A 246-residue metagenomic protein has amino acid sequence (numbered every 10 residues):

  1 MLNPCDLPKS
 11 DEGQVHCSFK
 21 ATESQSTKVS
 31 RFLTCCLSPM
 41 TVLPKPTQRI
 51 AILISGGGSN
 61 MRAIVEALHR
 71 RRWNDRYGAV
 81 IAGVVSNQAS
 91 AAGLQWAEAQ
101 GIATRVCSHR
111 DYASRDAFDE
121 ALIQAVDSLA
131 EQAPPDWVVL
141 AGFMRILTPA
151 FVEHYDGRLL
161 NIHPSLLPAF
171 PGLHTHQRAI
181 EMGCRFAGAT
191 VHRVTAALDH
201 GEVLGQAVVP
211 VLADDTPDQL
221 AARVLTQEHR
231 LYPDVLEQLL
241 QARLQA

Functional and structural regions predicted by a protein language model:
M1-P8, G13: Extreme N-terminal basic, low-complexity initiation segments that serve as generic localization/processing leaders
C5, C17, C35-C36: Cysteine-centered motifs
S10, S24-S26, S30, S38: Low-acidity, Ser/Thr- and Arg-rich intrinsically disordered low-complexity segments
C36-A92: N-terminal Rossmann-like dinucleotide-binding module
Y77-A117: Short, surface-exposed acidic-centric catalytic microdomains
A79, W137, A141-L244: Donor/substrate-binding cores of folate-linked one-carbon enzymes
S86-Q88, R110-D111, R115, D119 (+1 more regions): N-terminal glycine-rich "phosphate-gripper" loop used for MgATP/nucleotide binding and carboxylate activation
A125-P135: Glycine-rich phosphate-binding loop signature in dinucleotide/nucleotide-binding domains
